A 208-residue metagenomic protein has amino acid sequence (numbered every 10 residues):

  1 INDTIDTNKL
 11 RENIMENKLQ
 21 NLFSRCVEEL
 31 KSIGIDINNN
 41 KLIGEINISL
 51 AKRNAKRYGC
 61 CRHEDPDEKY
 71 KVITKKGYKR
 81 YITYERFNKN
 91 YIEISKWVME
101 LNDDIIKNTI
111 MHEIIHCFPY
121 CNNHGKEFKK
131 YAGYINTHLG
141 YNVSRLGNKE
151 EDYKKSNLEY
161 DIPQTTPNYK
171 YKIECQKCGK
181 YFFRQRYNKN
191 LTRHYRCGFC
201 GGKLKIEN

Functional and structural regions predicted by a protein language model:
D3-N108, C117-N208: Active-site-proximal or metal-binding-adjacent scaffold patches in catalytic folds
E113: Walker B catalytic acidic pair
